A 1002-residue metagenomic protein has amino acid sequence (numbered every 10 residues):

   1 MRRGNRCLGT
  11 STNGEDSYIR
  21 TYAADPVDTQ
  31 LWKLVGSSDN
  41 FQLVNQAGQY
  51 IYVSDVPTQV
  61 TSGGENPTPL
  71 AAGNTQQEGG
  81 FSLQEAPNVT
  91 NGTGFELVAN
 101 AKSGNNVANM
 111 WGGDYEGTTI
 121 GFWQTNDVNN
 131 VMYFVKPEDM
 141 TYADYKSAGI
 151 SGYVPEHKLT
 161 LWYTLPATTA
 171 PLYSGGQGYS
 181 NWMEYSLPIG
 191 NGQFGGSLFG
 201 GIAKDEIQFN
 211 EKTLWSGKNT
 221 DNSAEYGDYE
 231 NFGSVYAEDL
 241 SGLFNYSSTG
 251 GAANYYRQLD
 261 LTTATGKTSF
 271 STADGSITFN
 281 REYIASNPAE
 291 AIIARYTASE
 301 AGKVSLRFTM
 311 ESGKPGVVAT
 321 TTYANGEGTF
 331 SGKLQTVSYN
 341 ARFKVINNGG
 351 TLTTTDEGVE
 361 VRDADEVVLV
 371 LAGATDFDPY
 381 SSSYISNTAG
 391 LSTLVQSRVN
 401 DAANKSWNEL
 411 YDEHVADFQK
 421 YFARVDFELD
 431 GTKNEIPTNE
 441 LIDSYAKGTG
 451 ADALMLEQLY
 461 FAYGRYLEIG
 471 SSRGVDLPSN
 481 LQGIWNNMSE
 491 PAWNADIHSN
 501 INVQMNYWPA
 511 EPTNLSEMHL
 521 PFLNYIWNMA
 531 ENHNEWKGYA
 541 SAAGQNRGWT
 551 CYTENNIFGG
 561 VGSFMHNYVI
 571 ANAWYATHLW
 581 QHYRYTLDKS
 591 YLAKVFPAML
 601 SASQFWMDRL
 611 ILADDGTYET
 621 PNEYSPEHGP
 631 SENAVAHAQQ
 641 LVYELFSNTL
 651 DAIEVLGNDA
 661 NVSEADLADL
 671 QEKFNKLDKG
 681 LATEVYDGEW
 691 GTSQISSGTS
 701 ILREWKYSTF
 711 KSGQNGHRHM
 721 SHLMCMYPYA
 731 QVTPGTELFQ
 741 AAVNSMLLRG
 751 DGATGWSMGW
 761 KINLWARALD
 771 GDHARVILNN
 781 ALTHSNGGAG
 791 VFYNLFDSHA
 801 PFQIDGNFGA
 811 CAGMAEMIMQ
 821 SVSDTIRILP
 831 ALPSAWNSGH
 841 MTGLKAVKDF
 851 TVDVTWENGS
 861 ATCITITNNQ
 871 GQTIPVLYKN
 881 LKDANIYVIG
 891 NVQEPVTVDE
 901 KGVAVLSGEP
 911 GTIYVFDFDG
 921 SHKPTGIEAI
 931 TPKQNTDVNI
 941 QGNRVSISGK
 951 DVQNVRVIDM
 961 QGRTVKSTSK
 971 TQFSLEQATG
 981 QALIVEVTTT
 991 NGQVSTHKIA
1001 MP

Functional and structural regions predicted by a protein language model:
M1-A143: Lectin-like carbohydrate-binding module/patch detector with strong preference for beta-trefoil
D39-F41, I292, T862, Q872-I874 (+1 more regions): Structural beta-strand segments of beta-rich domains
P87-N91, D127-V128, F134-E156, F918-Q934: Low-complexity, Pro/Thr/Ser/Gly/Ala-rich linker/spacer regions in secreted, extracellular modular proteins
T141-F564, Y583, L600-S603, A613-Y618 (+8 more regions): Aromatic-residue-lined binding/catalytic grooves and analogous aromatic/hydrophobic interfacial grooves in multimeric
N500-E511, Y568-W580, H637-N648, S721-A730 (+2 more regions): Well-ordered alpha-helical segments within folded domains of soluble proteins
Q581-T586, S590-Y591, A602-L612, D666-G713 (+2 more regions): Non-catalytic carbohydrate-binding regions of carbohydrate-active enzymes
T620-A652, L656-G657, F802-Q803, D849: C-terminal, helix-dominated tail/subdomain
G890-V892, T897-D899, G926-P1002: C-terminal outer-membrane/trafficking sorting elements
